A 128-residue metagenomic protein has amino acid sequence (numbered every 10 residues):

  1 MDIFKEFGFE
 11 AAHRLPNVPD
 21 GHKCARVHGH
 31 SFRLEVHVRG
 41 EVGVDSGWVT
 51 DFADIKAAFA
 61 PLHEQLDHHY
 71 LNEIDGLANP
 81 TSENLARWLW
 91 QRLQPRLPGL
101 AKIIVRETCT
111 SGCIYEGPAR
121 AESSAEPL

Functional and structural regions predicted by a protein language model:
M1-L128: Charge-rich, low-complexity N-terminal segments
